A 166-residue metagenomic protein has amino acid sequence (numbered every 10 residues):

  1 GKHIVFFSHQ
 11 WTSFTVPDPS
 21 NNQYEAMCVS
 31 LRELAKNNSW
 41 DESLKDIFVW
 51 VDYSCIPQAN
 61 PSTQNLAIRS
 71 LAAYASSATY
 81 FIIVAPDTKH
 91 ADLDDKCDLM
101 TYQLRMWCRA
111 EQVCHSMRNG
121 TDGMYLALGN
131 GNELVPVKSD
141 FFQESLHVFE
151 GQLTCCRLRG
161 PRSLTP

Functional and structural regions predicted by a protein language model:
G1-P166: The feature represents the membrane-entry module of six-transmembrane cation channels
